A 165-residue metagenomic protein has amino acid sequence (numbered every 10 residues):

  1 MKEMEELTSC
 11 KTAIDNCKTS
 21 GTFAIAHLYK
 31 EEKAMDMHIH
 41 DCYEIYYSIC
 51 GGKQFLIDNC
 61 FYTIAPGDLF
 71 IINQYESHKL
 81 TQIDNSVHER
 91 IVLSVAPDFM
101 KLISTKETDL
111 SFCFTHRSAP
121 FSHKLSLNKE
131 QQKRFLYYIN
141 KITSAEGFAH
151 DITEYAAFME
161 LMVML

Functional and structural regions predicted by a protein language model:
M1-L69, D109-F112, A119-H123: Generic protein-terminus/edge-of-domain signal
K2-F23, T81-S144: A hydrophobic/aromatic-rich effector-binding and dimerization subdomain of bacterial HTH-type transcriptional regulators
I39-C42, Q74, E89: Exposed loop/turn and edge beta-strand positions of beta-sandwich/beta-sheet ligand-binding modules
E44-Y47, Q131-Y138, A157, M164: Amphipathic, well-ordered alpha-helical segments in soluble domains
C50-G52, L69, Y75-S77, V95-M100: Short, charged/polar surface micro-motifs in flexible loops or helix N-caps
Q54-L56, I72, H78-N85: Short beta-strand His + acidic residue motifs that chelate non-heme Fe in jelly-roll/DSBH and cupin folds
S144-V163: All-alpha amphipathic helical-bundle segments outside canonical DNA-binding/catalytic cores that form hydrophobic
